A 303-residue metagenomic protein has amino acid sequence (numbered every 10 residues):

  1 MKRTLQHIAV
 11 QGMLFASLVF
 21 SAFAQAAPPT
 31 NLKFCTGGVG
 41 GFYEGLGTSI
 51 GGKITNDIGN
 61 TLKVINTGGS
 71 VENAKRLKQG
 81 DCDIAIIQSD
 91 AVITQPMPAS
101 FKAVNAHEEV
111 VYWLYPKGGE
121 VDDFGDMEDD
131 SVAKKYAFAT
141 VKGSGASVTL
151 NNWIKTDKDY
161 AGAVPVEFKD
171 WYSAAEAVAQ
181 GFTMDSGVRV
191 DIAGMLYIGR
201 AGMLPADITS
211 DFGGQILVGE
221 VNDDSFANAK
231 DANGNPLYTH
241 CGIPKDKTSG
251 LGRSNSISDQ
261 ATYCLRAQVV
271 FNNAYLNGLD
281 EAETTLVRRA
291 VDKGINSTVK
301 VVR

Functional and structural regions predicted by a protein language model:
K2-R3, V10, A24-K63, T248-T262 (+1 more regions): N-terminal hydrophobic or amphipathic helices and topogenic motifs
A9-S21: Bacterial N-terminal signal peptides
P28-F34, F42-D126: Short, glycine-/small- and polar/acidic-enriched structural segments that line small-molecule recognition paths
P29-D57, Y115-Q180: Bilobed "Venus flytrap"/periplasmic-binding protein-like clamshell domains and structurally analogous long
S49-D57, R76, G80, I84 (+8 more regions): Structured segments of extracytoplasmic/periplasmic soluble domains in secreted or envelope-associated proteins
I65-T67, A139-V141, F168, G219-V221: Conserved beta-strand termini and adjacent loop/short-helix elements that scaffold enzyme active sites in alpha/beta
S89-V92, G119-E120, A146-S258: Pocket-lining segment of extracytoplasmic ligand-binding domains
G118-D122, E128-A137, S210-V302: Extended ligand-binding regions for polar small-molecule ligands
